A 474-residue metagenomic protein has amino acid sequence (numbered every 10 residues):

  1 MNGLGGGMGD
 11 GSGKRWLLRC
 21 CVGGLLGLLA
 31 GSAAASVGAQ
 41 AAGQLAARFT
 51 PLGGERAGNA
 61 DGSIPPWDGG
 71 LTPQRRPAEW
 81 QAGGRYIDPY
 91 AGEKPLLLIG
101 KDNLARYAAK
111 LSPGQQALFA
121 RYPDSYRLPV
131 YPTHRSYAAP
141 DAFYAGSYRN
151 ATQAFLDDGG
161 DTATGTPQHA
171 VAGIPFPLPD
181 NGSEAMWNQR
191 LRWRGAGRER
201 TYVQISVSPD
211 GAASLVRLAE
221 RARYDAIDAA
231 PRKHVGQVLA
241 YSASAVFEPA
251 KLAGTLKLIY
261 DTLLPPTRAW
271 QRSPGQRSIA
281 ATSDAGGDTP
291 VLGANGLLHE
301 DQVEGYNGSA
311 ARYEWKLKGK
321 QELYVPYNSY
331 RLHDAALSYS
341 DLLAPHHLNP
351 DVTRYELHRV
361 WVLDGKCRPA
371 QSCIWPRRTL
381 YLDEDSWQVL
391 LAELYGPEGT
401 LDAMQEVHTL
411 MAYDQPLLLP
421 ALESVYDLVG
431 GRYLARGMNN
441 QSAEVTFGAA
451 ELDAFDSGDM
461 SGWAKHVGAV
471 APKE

Functional and structural regions predicted by a protein language model:
M1-W16: N-terminal secretory signal peptides that target proteins for export/translocation
R15-G23: Sec-dependent signal peptide recognition, specifically the positively charged N-region followed immediately by
A30-A34: N-terminal signal peptide c-region/cleavage motif recognized by signal peptidases
V37-G70, I99, S112, A243-G308 (+1 more regions): Gly/Pro-enriched, hydrophobic low-complexity segments that function as extracytoplasmic propeptides/linkers
A42, A46-T267, S273: Solvent-exposed N-terminal domain segments of exported/luminal and surface proteins
W193, G197-A250, D301-L380, L390-A392 (+1 more regions): Extended beta-strand-rich segments in extracellular/periplasmic secretory proteins, especially within noncatalytic
G437, Q441-E474: Long, C-terminal catalytic modules of enzymes
